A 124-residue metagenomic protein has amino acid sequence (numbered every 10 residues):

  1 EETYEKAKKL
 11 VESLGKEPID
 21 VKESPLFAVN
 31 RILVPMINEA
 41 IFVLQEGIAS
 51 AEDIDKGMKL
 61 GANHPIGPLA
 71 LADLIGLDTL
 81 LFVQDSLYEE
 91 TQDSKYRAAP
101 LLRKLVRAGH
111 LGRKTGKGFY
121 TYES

Functional and structural regions predicted by a protein language model:
E2-E23, F27, F42-E46, S50-S124: NAD(P)-dependent Rossmann-like dehydrogenase/reductase catalytic/cofactor-binding core
I32-E46: Flexible helical/loop "lid" subdomain adjacent to adenine-nucleotide binding pockets
